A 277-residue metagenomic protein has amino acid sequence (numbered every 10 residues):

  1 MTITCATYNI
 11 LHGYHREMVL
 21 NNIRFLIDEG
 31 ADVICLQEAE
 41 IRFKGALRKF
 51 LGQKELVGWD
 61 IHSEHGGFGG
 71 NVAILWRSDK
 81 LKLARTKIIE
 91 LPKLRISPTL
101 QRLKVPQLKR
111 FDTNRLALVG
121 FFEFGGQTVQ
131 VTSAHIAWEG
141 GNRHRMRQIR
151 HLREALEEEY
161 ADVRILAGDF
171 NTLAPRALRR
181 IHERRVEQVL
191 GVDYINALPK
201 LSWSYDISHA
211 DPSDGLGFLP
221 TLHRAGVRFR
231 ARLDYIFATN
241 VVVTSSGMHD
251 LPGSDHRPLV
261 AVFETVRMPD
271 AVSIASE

Functional and structural regions predicted by a protein language model:
M1-T7, A73, M268-E277: Membrane-interface helix-coil boundary segments and nearby low-complexity, Ser/Pro-rich regulatory regions
I3-I10, N22-R48, L75, G120 (+4 more regions): Active-site beta-strand/loop signature of hydrolases that rely on acidic residues for catalysis
C5-M18, K93-F111, A137-G140: Acidic/histidine-rich helix-loop elements that form or flank divalent-metal/phosphate-binding sites at the catalytic
Y14-N21, A39, G67, R110-N114 (+3 more regions): Soluble or luminal CAZymes and related metallo-dependent hydrolases
V33, Q37-T128, H249-D250: Structured beta-strand-rich core segments of catalytic domains in phosphoester-bond hydrolases
V57-R77, I89, L94-R95, N114 (+2 more regions): Active site of divalent-metal-dependent phosphoester/diester hydrolases
G125-R145: Metal-dependent phosphoester/phosphodiester hydrolase catalytic core
